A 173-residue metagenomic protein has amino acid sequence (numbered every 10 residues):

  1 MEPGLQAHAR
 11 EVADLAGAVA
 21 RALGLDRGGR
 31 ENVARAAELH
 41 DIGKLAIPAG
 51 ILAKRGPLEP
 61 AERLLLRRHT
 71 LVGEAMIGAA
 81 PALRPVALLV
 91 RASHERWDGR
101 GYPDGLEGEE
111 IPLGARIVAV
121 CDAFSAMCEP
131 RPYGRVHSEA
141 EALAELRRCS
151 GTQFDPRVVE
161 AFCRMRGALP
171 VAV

Functional and structural regions predicted by a protein language model:
M1-V173: Histidine- and acidic-residue-rich, metal-dependent catalytic cores
